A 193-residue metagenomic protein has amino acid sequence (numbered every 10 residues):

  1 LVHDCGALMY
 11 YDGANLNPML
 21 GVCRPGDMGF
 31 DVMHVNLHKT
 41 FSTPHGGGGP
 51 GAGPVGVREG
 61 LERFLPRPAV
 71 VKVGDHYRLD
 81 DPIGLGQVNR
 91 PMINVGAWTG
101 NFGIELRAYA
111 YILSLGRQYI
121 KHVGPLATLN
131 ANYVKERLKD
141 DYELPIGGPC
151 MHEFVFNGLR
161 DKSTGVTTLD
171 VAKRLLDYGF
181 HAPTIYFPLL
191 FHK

Functional and structural regions predicted by a protein language model:
L1-R78, R90, V166: Conserved PLP-enzyme active-site core in the AAT-like
M9-G13, G53, A108, A127 (+2 more regions): Buried hydrophobic positions in well-ordered alpha/beta secondary-structure cores of metabolic enzymes
N15-G21, A69-L85, L126-N132, G147-N157 (+1 more regions): A glycine-rich phosphate-binding loop feature that marks nucleotide/adenosyl-phosphate handling sites
V32-V35, I83-R90, E105-G116, P149-V155 (+1 more regions): Short acidic (Asp/Glu) and glycine-rich catalytic loops that position anionic groups and cofactors
K72-E105: Active-site region of PLP-dependent enzymes
M92, S114-I146, T168-Y178: Conserved PLP-dependent catalytic core of the aminotransferase class-I/II
D141-R174, H192-K193: Conserved PLP-binding catalytic core of the aspartate aminotransferase-like
D177-K193: Conserved PLP cofactor-binding pocket of PLP-dependent enzymes
